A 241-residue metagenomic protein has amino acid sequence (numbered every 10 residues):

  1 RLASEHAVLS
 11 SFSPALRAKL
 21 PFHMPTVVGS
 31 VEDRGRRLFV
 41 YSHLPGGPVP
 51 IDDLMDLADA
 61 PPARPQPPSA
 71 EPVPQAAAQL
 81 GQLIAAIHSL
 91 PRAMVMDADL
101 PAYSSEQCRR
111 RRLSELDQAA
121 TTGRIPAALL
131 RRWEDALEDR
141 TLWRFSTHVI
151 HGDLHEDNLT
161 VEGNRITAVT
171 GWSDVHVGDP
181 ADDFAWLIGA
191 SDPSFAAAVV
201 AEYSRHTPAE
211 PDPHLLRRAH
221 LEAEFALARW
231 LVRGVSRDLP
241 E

Functional and structural regions predicted by a protein language model:
R1-D99: ATP-binding pocket architecture of kinase catalytic cores
H23, F39, H148, T160 (+1 more regions): Protein kinase-like catalytic core scaffold
L38-H43, L154, F225-W230: Hydrophobic alpha-helical membrane segments, chiefly transmembrane helices and signal peptide h-regions, characterized
Q66-P67, L90-H151: An alpha-helical support segment within catalytic cores of ATP-dependent transferases
R109, H220-R229: Hydrophobic alpha-helical segments that form the core of small-molecule binding pockets and/or dimer interfaces
D153, D157-L159: Catalytic-loop signature of eukaryotic-like protein kinases
T160-L215: Active-site Asp-x-Gly
W230-E241: ATP/Mg2+ or Mg2+-diphosphate-binding catalytic cores that bind nucleotide phosphates or diphosphates via glycine-rich
